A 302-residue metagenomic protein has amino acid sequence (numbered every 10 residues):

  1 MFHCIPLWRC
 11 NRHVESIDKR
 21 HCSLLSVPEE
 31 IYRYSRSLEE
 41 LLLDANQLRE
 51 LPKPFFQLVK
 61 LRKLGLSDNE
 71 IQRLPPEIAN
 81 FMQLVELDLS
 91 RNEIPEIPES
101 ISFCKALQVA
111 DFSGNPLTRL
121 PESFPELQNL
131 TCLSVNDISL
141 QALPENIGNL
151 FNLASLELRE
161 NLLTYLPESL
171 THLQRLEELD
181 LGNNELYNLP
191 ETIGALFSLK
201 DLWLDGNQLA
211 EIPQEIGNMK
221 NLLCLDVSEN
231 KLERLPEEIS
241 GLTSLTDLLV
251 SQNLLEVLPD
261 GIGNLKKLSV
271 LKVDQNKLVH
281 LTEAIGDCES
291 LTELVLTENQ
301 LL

Functional and structural regions predicted by a protein language model:
M1-L302: The feature captures the LRR N-terminal capping module
